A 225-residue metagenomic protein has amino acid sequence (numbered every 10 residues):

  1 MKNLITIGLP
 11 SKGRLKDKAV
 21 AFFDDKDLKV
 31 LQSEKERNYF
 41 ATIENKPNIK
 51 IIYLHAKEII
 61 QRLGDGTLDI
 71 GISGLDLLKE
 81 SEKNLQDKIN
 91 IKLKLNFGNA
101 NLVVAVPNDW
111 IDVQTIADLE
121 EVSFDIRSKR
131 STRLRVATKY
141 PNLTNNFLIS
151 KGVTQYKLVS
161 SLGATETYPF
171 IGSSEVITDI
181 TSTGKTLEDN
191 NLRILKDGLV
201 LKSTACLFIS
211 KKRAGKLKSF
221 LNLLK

Functional and structural regions predicted by a protein language model:
M1-K225: Domain-level signature for soluble enzymes in the chorismate/prephenate branch of the shikimate pathway
